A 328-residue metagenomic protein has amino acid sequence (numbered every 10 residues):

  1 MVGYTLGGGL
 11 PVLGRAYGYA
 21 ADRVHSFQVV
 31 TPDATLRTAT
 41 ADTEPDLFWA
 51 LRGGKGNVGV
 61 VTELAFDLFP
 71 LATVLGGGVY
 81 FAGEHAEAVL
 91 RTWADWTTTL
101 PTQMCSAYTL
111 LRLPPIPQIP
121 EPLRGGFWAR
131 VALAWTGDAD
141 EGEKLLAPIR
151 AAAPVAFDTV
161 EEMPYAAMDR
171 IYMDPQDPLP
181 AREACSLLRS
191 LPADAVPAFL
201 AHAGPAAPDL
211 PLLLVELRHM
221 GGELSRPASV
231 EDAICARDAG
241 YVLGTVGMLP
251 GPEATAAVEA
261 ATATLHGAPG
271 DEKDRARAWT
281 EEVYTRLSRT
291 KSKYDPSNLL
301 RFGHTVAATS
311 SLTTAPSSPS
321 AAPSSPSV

Functional and structural regions predicted by a protein language model:
M1-V328: Soluble FAD-dependent oxygen oxidases
